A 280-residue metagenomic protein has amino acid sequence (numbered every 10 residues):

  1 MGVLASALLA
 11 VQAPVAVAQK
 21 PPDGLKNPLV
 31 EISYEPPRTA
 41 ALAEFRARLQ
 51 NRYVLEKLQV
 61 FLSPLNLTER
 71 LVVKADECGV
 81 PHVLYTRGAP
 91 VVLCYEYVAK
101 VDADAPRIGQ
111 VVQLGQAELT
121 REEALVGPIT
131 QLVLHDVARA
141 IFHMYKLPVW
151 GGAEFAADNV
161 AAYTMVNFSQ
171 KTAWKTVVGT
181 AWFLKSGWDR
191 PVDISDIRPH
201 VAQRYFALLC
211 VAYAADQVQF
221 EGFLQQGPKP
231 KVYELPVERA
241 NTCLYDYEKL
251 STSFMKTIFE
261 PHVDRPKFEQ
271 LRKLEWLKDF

Functional and structural regions predicted by a protein language model:
G2-Q12: Bacterial N-terminal signal peptides
A5, V15-A16, A161: Cleavable N-terminal signal peptides
V17-R107, L114-G115, K249-T252, K256-F280: A metal-dependent hydrolase signature that marks the N-terminal structural subdomain at the beginning of catalytic folds
K20-D23, I194-F280: Pan-zinc metallopeptidase signature
F45-Y53, L119-L132, P148-F155: Soluble non-cytosolic domains of exported or imported proteins
G109, L125-F142: Short alpha-helix carrying the canonical HExxH Zn2+-binding catalytic motif
W150-S169: An active-site-proximal "capping" alpha-helix that borders the catalytic cofactor pocket
V166-D216: Active-site/pore-lining binding-face segments in mid-to-C-terminal subdomains
